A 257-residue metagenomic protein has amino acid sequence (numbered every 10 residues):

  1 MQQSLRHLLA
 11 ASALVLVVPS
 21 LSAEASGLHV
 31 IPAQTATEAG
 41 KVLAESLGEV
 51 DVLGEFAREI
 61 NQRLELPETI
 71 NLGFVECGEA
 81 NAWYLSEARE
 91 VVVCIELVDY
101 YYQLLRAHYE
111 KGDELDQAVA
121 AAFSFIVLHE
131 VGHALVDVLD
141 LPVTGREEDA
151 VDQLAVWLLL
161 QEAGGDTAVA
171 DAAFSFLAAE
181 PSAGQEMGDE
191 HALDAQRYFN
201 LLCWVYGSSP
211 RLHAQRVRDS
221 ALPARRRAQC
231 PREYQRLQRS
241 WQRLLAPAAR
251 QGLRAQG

Functional and structural regions predicted by a protein language model:
M1-A10: Bacterial N-terminal signal peptides that target proteins for export
A10-S20: Bacterial N-terminal signal peptides
S26-E45, V136-D137: Acidic/histidine-rich, surface-exposed loop or edge segments in extracytoplasmic proteins
S26-I31, M187-G257: Pan-zinc metallopeptidase signature
S46-E68: Zn2+-dependent metallopeptidase catalytic core
F74-V92, L97-R106: Catalytic zinc-binding patch centered on the HExxH motif and its immediate surroundings that defines zinc-dependent
D116-L135: Short alpha-helix carrying the canonical HExxH Zn2+-binding catalytic motif
T144-E162: An active-site-proximal "capping" alpha-helix that borders the catalytic cofactor pocket
